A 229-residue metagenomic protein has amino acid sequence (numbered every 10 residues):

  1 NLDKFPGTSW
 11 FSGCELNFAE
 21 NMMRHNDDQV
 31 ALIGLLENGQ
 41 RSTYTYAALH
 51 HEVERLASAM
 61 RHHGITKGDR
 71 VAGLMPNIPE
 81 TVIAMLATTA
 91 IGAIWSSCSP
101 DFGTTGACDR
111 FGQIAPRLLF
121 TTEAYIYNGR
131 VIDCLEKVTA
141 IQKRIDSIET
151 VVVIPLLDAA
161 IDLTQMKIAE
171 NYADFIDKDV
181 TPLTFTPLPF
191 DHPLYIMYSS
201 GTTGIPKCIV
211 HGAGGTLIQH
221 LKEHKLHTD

Functional and structural regions predicted by a protein language model:
N1-Y44, A48-H51, R55-R61, K137 (+2 more regions): N-lobe entry segment of adenylate-forming
E20-R24, R61, P79-S99, G106-C108 (+2 more regions): Hydrophobic alpha-helical segments in the ANL/AMP-binding
D28-V30, V152-V153, T164-Y198, I205 (+2 more regions): Conserved pre-ATP/AMP-binding loop-to-beta segment of ANL
L32-L86, G103-C108, T164-D177, P187 (+1 more regions): Conserved AMP-binding/adenylate-forming core of the ANL superfamily
E54-S58, G112, G204, L221-K222: Solvent-exposed alpha-helix faces
V71, G92, T202: Conserved G/P- and acidic residue-centered "switch" motifs that form tight phosphate/ATP-binding loops in soluble
A90-D174: Structural core segment of the AMP-binding/adenylate-forming
A93-S97, F102, F111-E123, L194-M197 (+1 more regions): AMP-binding/adenylate-forming
